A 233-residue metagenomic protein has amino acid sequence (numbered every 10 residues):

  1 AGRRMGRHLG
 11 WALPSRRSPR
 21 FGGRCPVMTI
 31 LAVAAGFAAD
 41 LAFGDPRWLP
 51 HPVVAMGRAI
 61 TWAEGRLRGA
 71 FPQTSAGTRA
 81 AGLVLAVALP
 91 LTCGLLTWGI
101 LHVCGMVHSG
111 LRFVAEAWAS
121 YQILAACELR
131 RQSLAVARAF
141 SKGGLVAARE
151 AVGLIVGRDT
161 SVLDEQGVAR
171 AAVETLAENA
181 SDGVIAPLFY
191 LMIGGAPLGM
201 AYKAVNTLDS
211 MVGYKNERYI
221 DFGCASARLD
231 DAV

Functional and structural regions predicted by a protein language model:
A1-G2: Low-complexity/repetitive intrinsically disordered segments
R16, C25-A201, V205, G213-V233: Hydrophobic alpha-helical transmembrane segments
S210: Glycine-rich phosphate/dinucleotide-binding loop and adjoining beta-alpha-beta core of small-molecule
